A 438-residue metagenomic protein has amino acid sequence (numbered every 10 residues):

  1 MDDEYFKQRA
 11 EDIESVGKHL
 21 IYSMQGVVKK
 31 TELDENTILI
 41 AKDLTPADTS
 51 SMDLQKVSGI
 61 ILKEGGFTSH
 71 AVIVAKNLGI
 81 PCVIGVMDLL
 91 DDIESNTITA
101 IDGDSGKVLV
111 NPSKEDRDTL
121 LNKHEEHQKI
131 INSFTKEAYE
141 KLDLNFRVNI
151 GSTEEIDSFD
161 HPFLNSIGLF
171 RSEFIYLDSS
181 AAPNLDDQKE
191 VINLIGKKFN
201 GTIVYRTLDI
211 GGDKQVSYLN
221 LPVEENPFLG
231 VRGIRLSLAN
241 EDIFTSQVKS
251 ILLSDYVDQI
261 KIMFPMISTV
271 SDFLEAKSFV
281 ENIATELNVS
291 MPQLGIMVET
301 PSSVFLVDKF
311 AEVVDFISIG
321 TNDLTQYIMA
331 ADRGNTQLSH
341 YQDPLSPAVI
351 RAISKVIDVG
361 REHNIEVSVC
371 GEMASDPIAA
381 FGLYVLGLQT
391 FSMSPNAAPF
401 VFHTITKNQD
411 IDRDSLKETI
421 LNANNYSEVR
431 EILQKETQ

Functional and structural regions predicted by a protein language model:
M1-V28: Low-complexity, highly charged intrinsically disordered N-terminal segments that act as targeting/localization
D2-K7, K42-P46, N240, I262: Short N-terminal helix-initiation segments at or just after the protein's N-terminus
S15, F67-H70, R351, K355: An amphipathic alpha-helix/helix-turn recognition signal
Y22, G26-K30, P46, L253 (+1 more regions): Conserved helix-loop functional segments at active or binding sites
Y22, T31-N36, A41-L164: Acidic, glycine-rich flexible loop/linker segments
Q128-Q438: Conserved alpha/beta-domain cores
